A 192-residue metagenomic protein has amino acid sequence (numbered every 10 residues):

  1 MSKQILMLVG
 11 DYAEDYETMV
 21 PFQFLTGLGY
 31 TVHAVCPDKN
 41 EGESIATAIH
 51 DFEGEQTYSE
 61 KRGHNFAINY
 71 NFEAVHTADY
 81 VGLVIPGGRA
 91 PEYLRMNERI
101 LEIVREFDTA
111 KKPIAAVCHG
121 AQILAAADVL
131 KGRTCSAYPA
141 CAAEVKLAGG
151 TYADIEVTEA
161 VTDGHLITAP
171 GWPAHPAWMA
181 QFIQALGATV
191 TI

Functional and structural regions predicted by a protein language model:
M1-A110, I123-T134, A142-I192: Extended, subdomain-level signal for the structured scaffold at the beginning of enzyme domains
V117-G120: Short, thiol/selenol-centered motifs that function as redox-active sites or metal-ligating centers
